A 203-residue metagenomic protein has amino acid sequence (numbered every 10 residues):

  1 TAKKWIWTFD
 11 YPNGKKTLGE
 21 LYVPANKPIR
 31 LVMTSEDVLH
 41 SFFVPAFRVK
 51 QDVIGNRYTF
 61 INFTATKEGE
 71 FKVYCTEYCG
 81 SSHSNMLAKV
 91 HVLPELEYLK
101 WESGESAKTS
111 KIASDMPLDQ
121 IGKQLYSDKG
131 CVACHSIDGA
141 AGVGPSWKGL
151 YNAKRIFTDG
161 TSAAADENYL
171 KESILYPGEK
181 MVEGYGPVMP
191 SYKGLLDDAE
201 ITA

Functional and structural regions predicted by a protein language model:
T1-D10, K15-F42, T59-V73: Beta-strand cores of secreted/periplasmic/IMS beta-sandwich domains, seen most often in copper-related folds
I6-W7, V38-S41, V49-Q51, S81 (+2 more regions): Short beta-strands and strand-coil junctions in structured, solvent-facing domains, enriched
N13-G19, L96-S127, A163-A164: Electrostatic cytochrome c docking/interface patches
R48-N56, V182: Solvent-exposed beta-strand/loop surfaces of large extracellular or lumenal domains
V53-K108, V132: Extracellular/periplasmic metallocenter environments
T64, L87-L96, A133-Y176, P190-L195: Gly/Gly-Pro-rich "capping" loops immediately C-terminal to redox-active cysteine motifs in periplasmic/lumenal
Y74, C79, I121, S127-A133 (+4 more regions): Short pre-active-site segment immediately N-terminal to redox-active cysteine/selenocysteine motifs in thiol-based
E97-E105, P187-A203: C-terminal capping alpha-helices of c-type cytochrome domains
